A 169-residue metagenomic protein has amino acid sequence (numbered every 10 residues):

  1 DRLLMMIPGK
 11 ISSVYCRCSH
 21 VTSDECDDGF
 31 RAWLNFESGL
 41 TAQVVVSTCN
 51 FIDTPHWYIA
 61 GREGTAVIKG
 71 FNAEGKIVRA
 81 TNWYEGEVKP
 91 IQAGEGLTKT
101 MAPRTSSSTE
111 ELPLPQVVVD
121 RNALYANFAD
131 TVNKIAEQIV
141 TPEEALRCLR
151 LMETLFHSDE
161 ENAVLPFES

Functional and structural regions predicted by a protein language model:
D1-T41, V46-I52, H56-Y58, F71-N72 (+1 more regions): Rossmann-like dinucleotide-binding domain that binds NAD(P)(H)
R2-M6, N127, L151: Amphipathic alpha-helical segments that form well-ordered structural scaffolds and often line/cohere around active
P8, D130-K134, H157-E160: Residues at helix-coil transition
E37, R62, E160: Short, ordered coil/turn segments that flank beta-strands lining enzyme active or ligand-binding pockets
E63-E143, L165: C-terminal glycine/acidic-rich active-site capping loop/insertion
L146-D159: C-terminal hydrophobic helical "lid"/dimerization subdomain of Rossmann-like NAD(P)H-dependent oxidoreductases
H157-S169: C-terminal capping/lid region of NAD(P)-dependent oxidoreductase domains
